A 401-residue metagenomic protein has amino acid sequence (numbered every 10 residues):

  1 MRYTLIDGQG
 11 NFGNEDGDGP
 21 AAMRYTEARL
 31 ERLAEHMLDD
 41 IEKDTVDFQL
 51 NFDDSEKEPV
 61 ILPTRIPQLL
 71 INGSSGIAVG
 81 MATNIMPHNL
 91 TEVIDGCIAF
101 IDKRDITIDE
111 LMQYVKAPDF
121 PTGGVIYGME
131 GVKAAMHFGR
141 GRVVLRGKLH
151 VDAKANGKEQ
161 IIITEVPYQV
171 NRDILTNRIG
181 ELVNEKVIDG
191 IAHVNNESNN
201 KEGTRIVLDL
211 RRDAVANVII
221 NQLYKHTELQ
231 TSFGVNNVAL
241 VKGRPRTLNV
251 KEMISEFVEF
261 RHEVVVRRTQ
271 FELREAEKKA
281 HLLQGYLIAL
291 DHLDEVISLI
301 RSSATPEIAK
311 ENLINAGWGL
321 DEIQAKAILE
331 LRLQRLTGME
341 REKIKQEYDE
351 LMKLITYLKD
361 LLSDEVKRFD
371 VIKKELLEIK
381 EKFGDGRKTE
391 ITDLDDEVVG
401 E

Functional and structural regions predicted by a protein language model:
M1-D40: Long, structured ligand/cofactor-binding scaffold of large enzymes
M1-I6, L38-D47, P67-Q68, F271: Conserved, well-structured ligand/cofactor-binding cores
L5-D16, D47-N51, H193-N196, N237: Conserved catalytic-core motifs characterized by acidic clusters
G8, A22, T26-L33, L62 (+4 more regions): Generic hydrophobic, aliphatic-rich segments that mediate packing or membrane embedding
N14-E15, H36-R65, E390-G400: P-loop NTPase nucleotide-binding/switch module
R24-K57, T164-D189: A short, contiguous, amphipathic alpha-helix enriched in charged residues
S55-I71, G76-V79, N84: Long insertion/accessory domains within large nucleic-acid-processing enzymes
S75, M81-E401: C-terminal interaction appendages of subunits in large macromolecular complexes
